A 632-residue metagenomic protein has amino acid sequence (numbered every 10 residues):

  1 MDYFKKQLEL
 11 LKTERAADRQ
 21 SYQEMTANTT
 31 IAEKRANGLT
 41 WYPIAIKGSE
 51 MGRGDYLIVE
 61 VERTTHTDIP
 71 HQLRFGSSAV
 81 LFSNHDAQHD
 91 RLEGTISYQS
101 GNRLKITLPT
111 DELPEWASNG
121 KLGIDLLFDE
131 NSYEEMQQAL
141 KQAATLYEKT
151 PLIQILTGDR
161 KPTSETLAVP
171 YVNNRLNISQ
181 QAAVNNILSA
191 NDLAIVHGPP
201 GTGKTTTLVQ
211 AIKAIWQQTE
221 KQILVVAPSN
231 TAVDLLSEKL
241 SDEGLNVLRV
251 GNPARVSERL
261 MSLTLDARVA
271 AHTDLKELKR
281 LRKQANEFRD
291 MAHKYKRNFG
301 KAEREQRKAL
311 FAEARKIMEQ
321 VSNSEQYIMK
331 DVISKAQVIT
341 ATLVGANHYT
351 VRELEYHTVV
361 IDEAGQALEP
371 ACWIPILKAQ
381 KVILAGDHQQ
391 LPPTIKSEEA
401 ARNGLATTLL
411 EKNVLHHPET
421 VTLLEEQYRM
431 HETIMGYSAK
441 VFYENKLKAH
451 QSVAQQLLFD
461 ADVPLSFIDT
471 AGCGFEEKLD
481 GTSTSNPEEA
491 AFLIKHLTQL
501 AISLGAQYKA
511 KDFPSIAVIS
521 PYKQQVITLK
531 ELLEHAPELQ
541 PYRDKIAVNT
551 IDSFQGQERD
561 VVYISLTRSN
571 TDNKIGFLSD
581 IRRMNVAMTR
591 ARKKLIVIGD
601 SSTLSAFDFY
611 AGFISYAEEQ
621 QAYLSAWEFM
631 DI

Functional and structural regions predicted by a protein language model:
M1-F75, Y98-S100, T110: A helicase ATPase "motif cassette" and its flanking acidic/Ser/Thr-rich regulatory loops
D2-K12, H66-N185, D242, L260-Q284: Pre-ATPase regulatory/linker segments immediately N-terminal to the P-loop/RecA-like helicase/translocase core
E60, V80-F82, T95, K105-T107 (+6 more regions): Beta-strand cores of modular interaction/reader domains in eukaryotic scaffold and signaling proteins, especially PDZ
I69, T95, M329, N549-T550: Short, conserved secondary-structure segments in the cores of folded domains
Q88-R91, S97-Y98, T110, L156-V269 (+2 more regions): ASCE P-loop NTPase helicase motor core
Q218-K221, S229, K330, V344-I632: Conserved helicase motor core of SF1/SF2 NTP-dependent helicases
D266-E313, M588: ATP-hydrolysis module of ASCE/P-loop NTPase motor domains, specifically the Walker B Asp-Glu catalytic pair
R307-S322, Y522: Short amphipathic alpha-helical coiled-coil/interface segments
